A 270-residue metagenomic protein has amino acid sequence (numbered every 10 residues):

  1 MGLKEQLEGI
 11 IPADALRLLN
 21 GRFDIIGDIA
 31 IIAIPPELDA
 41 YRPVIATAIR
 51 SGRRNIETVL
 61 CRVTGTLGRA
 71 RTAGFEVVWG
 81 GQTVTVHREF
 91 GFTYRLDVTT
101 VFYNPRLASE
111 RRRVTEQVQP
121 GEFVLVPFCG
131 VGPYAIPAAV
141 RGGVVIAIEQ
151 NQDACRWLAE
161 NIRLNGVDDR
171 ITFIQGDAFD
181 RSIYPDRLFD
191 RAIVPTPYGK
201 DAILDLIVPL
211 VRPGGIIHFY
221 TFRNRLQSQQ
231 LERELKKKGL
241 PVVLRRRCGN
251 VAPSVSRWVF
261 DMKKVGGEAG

Functional and structural regions predicted by a protein language model:
M1-G270: SAM-dependent transferase fold signal centered on methyltransferase-like domains, encompassing both Class I
